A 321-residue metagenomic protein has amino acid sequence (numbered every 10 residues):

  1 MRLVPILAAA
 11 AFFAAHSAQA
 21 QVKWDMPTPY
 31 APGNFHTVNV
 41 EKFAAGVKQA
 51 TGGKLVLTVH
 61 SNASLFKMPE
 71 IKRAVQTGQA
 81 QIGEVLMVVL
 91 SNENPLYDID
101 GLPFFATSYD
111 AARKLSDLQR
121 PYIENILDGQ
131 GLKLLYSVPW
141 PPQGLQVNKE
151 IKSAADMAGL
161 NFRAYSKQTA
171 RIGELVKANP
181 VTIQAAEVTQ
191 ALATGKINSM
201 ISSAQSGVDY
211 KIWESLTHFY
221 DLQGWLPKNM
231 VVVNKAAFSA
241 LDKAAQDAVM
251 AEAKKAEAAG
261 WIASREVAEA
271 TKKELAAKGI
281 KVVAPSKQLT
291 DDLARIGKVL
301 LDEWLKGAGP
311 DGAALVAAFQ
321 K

Functional and structural regions predicted by a protein language model:
M1-A8, H16: Sec-dependent signal peptide recognition, specifically the positively charged N-region followed immediately by
A8-A10, T51: N-terminal regions of proteins, emphasizing targeting and processing segments when present
F12-A20: Sec/Tat signal peptide C-region and signal peptidase I cleavage site
Q21-R113, Q119-K321: N-terminal secretory/targeting leader peptides
